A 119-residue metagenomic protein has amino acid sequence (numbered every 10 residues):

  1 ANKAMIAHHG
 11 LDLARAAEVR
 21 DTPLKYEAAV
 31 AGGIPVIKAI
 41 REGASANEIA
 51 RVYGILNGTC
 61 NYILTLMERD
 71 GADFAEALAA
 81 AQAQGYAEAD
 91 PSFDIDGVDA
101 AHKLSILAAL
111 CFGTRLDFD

Functional and structural regions predicted by a protein language model:
N2-E42: Rossmann-fold NAD(P)-binding glycine/threonine-rich loop
K3-A4, A29, L56, F93 (+1 more regions): Proline- and acidic/polar-enriched loop/turn elements at helix boundaries
H8, A31, P35, N47 (+3 more regions): Conserved active-site and cofactor/substrate-binding residues in soluble primary-metabolism enzymes
A16-D21, A44, N57-I63, A81-Y86: Acidic/polar active-site rim loop that often engages polyanionic ligands
P23-Y26, E48-A50, A89-P91: A short glycine/serine-rich beta->alpha loop
V36-I49, C60-A72, H102-L116: Oxidoreductase and adenylate-handling cofactor-binding alpha/beta cores
I40-G43, R51-Y53, S92-I95: A generic local secondary-structure boundary/capping motif
M67, E76-D119: Substrate-binding/catalytic subdomain of NAD(P)-dependent oxidoreductase enzymes
